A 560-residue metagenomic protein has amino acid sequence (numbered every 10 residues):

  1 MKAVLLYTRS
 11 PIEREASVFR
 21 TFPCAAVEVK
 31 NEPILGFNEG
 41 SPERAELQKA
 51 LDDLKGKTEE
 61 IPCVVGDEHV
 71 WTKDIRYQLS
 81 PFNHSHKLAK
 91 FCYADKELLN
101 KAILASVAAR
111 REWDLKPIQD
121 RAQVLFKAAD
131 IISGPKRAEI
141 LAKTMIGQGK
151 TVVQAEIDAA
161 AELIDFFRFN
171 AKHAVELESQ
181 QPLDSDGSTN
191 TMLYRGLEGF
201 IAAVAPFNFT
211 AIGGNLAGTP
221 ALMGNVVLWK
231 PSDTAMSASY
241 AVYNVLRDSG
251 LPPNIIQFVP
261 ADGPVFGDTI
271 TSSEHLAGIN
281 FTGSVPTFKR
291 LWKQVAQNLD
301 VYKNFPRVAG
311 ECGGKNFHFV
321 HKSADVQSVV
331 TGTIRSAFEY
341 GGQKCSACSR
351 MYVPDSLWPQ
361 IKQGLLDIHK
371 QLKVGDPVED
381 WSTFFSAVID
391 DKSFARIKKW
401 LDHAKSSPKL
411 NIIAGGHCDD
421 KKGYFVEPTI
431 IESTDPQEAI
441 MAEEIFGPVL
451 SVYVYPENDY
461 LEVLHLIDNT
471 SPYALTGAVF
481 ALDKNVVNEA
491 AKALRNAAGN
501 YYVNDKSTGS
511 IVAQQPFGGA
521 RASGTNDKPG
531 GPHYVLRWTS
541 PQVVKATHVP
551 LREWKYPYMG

Functional and structural regions predicted by a protein language model:
K2-K87: N-terminal glycine-rich, Lys/His-bearing helix-loop that initiates the first secondary-structure elements of many
Y7-A26, E32, G36, F82-F91 (+10 more regions): Conserved C-terminal structural/oligomerization subdomain of aldehyde/semialdehyde dehydrogenase
T72-K73, Q78-L79, N83-E178, L464 (+1 more regions): Glycine-rich loop-to-alpha-helix module at the N-terminal edge of alpha/beta enzyme cores
S80, C92, E156-A159, A205-P206 (+13 more regions): Active-site proximal loops enriched in glycine and acidic residues that flank catalytic Cys/His/Asp and coordinate
S85, R121, T144, G224 (+8 more regions): Residue-level signal for inorganic ion chemistry
A105-E112, K127-I131, P135, K143 (+17 more regions): Generic, well-ordered alpha-helical scaffold segments in large soluble proteins
M145, L163-I164, K172-S328, S382 (+1 more regions): Rossmann-like NAD(P) dinucleotide-binding subdomain of oxidoreductase/dehydrogenase enzymes
V245-G250, S272-E274, G278, V285-P436 (+5 more regions): ALDH superfamily catalytic-core signature
